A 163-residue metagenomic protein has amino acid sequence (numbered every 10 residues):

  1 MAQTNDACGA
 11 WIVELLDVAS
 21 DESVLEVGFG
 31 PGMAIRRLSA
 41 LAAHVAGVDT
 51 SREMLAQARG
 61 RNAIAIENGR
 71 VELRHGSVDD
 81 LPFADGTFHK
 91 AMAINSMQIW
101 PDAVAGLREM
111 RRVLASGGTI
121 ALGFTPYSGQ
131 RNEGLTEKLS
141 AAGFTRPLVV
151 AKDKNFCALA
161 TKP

Functional and structural regions predicted by a protein language model:
Q3-E22: Conserved alpha-helix/loop element of class I SAM-dependent methyltransferases that forms part of the SAM/SAH-binding
L25-D80: Class I SAM-dependent methyltransferase SAM/SAH-binding core
D79-A91: A short acidic, Gly/Pro-enriched loop at the edge of an enzyme's catalytic core that lines a small-molecule cofactor
K90-D102, P126: A short SAM/SAH-binding and catalytic strip from SAM-dependent methyltransferases
V104-S116: A short glycine-rich, Lys/Arg-flanked "PGG" loop and its adjoining helix->strand segment in the class I
G118-F124: Conserved beta-strand signature within the Rossmann-like core of class I S-adenosyl-L-methionine
G129-A142: Short alpha-helix
G143, P147, A151-P163: Core SAM-dependent methyltransferase catalytic element
